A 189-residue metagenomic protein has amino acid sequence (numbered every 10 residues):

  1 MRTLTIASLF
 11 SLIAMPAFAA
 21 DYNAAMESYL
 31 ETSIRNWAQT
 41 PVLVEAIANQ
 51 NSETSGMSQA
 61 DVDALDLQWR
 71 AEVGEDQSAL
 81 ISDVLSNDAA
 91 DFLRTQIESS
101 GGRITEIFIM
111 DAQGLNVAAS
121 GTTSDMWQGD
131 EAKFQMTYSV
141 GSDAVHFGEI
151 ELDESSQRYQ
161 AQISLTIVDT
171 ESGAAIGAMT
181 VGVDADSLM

Functional and structural regions predicted by a protein language model:
M1-L9: Sec-dependent signal peptide recognition, specifically the positively charged N-region followed immediately by
A14-A17: N-terminal signal peptide c-region/cleavage motif recognized by signal peptidases
A19-S78, G102-R103: Juxtamembrane extracytoplasmic/periplasmic/luminal helical "stalk" adjacent to the first N-terminal
S78-R94, T122-E151: Extracytoplasmic/periplasmic sensor domains and loops in membrane signaling proteins
G101-I104, Q160-A161: Short, small/polar residue-rich loop motifs at catalytic or cofactor-binding pockets
E106-A112: Short hydrophobic alpha-helical segments used for membrane anchoring or interfacial signaling
N116-S120: Amphipathic coiled-coil signal-relay and dimerization helices
R158-M189: Conserved beta-strands of PAS-like sensory domains
